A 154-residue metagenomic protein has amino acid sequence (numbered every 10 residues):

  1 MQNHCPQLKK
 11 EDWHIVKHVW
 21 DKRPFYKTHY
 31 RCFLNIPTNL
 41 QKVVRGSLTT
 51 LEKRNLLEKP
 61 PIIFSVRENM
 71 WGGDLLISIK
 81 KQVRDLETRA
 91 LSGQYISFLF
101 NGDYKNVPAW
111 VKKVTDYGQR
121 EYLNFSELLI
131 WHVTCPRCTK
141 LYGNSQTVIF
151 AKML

Functional and structural regions predicted by a protein language model:
M1-L154: A solvent-exposed interaction/effector surface
